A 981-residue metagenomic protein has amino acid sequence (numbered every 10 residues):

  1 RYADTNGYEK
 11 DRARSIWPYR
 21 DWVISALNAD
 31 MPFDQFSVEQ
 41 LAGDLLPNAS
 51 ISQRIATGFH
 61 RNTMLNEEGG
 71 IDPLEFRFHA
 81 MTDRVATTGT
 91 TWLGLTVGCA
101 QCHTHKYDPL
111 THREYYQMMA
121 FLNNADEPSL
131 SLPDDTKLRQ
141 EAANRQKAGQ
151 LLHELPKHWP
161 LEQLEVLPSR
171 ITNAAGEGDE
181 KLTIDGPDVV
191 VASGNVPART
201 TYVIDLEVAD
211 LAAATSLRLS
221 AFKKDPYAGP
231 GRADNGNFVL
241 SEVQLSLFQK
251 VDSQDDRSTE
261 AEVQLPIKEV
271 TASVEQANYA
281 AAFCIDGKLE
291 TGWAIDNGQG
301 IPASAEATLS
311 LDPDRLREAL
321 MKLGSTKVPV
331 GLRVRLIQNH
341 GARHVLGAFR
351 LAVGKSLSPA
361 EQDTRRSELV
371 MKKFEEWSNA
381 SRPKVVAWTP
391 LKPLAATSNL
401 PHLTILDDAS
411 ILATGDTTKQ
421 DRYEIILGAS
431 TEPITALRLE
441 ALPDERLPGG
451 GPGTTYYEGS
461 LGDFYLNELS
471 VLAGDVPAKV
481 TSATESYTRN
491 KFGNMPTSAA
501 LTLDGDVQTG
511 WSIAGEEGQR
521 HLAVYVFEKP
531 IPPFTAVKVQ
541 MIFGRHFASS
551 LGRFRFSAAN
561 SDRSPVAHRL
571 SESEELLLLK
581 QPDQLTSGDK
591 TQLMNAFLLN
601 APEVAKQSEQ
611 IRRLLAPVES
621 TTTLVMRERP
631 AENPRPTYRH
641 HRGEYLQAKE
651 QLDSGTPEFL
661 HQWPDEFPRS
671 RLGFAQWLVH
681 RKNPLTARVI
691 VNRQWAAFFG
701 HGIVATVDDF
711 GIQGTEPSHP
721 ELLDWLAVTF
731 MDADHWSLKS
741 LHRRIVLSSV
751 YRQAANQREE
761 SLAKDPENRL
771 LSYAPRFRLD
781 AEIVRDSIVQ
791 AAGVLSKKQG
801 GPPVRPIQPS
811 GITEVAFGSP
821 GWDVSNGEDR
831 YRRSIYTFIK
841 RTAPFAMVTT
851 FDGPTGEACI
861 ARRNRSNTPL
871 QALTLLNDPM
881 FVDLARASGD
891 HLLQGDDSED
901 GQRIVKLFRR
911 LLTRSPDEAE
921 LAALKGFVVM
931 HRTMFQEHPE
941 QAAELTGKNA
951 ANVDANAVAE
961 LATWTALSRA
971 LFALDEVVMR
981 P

Functional and structural regions predicted by a protein language model:
R1-N48, P109, L151-H158, V328 (+10 more regions): Primarily short, surface-exposed interaction patches in extracytoplasmic proteins
Y2-Y19, L65-D72, F121-K147, L357-K373 (+5 more regions): Short His/Asp/Glu-rich catalytic/ion-coordination signatures at enzyme active sites or charged loops
L45-Q146, T364, V539, S549 (+4 more regions): Sequence context surrounding c-type heme c attachment/ligation sites in exported
A148-L151, H158-Y202, L206, S253-T326 (+6 more regions): Disordered, acidic Ser/Thr/Pro-rich linker "stalks" and the adjacent N-terminal cap of the next globular domain
A209-S216, T326-R333, S430-A436, P532-K538: Extended extracellular/luminal ectodomain segments enriched in beta-structured repeat modules
A221-K223, R335-A342, A441-P443, Q540-F547: Short beta-strand-plus-loop segments that form exposed binding edges in beta-rich domains
G229-E242, R343-F349, G449-N467, A548-F554: Short coil-to-beta strand junction motifs in C2/discoidin
